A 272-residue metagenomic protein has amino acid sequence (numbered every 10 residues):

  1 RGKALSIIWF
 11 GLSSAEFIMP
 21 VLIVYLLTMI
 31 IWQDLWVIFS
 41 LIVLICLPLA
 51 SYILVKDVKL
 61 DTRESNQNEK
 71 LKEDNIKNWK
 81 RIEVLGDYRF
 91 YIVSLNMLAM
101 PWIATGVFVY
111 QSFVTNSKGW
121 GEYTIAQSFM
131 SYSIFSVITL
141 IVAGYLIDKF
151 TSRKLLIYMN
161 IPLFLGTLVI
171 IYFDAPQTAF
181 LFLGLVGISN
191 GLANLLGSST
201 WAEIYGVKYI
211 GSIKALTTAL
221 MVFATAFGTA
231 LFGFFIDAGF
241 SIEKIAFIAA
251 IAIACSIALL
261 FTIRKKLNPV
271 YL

Functional and structural regions predicted by a protein language model:
I8, L12-K59: Helix-loop-helix hairpin linking two adjacent transmembrane segments in secondary transporters
W36-Y52, I245-T262: Symmetry-related core transmembrane helices of the 12-TM Major Facilitator Superfamily/SLC fold
V55-N78, L272: Flexible cytoplasmic inter-helical loops of multi-pass small-molecule transporters
G86-L140: Extracytoplasmic gate region of multi-pass secondary transporters
L140-T151, I236-D237: Helix-to-loop junctions at the C-terminal end of transmembrane segments in multipass secondary transporters
K154-L168: Structural signature of the two symmetry-related core transmembrane helices
L192-Y205: Intracellular juxtamembrane helix-capping segments at the cytosolic ends of symmetry-related transmembrane helices
Y209-A238: A late C-terminal transmembrane helix in Major Facilitator Superfamily
